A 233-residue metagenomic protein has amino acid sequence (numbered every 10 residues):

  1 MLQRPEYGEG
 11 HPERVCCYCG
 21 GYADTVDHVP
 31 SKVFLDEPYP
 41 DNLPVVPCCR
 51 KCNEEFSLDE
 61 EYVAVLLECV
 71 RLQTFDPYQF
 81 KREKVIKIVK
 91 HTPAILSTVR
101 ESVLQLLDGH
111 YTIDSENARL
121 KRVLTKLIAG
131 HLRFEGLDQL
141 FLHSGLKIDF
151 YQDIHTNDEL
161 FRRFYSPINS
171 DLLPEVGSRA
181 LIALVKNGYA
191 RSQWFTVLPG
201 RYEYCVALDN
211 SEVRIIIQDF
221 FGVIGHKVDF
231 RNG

Functional and structural regions predicted by a protein language model:
M1-V15: Short, charged surface segments at domain edges that flank catalytic/cofactor-binding sites
V15-V45, F56, E61-Y62: Histidine-centered nuclease catalytic patch
C49: Zinc-coordinating Cys/His ligand positions in small cysteine/histidine-rich zinc-finger domains
E54-K90: Polybasic, low-complexity binding patches
K84-R122: Short flanking/linker segments adjacent to small metal-binding domains or redox-active Cys/His motifs
D114-G233: C-terminal, charged low-complexity interaction regions
